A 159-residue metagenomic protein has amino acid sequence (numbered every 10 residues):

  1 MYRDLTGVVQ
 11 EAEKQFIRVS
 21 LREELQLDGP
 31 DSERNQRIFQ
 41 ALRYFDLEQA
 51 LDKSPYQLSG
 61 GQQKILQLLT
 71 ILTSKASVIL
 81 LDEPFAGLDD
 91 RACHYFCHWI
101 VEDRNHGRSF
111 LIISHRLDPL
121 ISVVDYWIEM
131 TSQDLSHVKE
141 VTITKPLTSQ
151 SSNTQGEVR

Functional and structural regions predicted by a protein language model:
N35-A50: Conserved ABC ATPase "signature" region
S54, E83-P84: Walker B catalytic motif
S54-L58, Q62: Conserved ABC ATPase signature
L68: Hydrophobic anchor residue at the start of the ABC signature
D89: ABC-family nucleotide-binding domains
S114-H115: H-loop/switch region of ABC-family ATPase nucleotide-binding domains
S132-R159: Conserved beta-strand-loop-alpha-helix hinge in the C-terminal portion of ABC ATPase nucleotide-binding domains
